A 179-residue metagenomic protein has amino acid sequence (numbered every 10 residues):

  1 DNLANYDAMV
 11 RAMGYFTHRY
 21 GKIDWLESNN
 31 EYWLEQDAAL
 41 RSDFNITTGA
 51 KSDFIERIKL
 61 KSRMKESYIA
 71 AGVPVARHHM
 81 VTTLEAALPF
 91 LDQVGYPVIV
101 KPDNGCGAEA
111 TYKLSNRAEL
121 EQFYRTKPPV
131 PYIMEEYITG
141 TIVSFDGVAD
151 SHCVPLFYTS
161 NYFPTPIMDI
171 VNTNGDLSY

Functional and structural regions predicted by a protein language model:
D1-D53, E85: ATP-binding N-terminal substructure of ATP-dependent carboxylate-amine bond-forming enzymes
A12-F16, L40, S67, F90 (+1 more regions): Residues within well-ordered alpha helices
K22-I23, Y96, L177: Local beta-strand N-terminus motif with an aromatic residue
Q36-A38, E109-A110, V143-S144: Short glycine-/acidic-enriched loop or helix-start segments at secondary-structure transitions that form or flank
A39-D43, K113-S115, A149: Short, glycine/charged-enriched secondary-structure capping and boundary segments
K51-I55, S178-Y179: A short acidic, glycine-rich active-site loop that binds or catalyzes chemistry on phosphate/adenosine moieties
R57-G140, S151-H152: Active-site nucleotide/adenylate-binding loops and adjacent lid/helix of ATP-dependent enzymes
K127-P131, I138-Y179: Phosphate-binding core of ATP-grasp and ATP-grasp-like enzymes
